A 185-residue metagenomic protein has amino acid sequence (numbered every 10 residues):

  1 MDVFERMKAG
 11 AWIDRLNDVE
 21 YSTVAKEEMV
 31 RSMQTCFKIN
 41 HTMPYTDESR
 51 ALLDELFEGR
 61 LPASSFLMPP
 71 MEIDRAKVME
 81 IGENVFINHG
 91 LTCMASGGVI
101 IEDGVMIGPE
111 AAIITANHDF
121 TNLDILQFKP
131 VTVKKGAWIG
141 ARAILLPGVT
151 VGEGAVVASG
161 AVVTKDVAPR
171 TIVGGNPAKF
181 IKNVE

Functional and structural regions predicted by a protein language model:
M1-A63, A178-I181: Terminal amphipathic alpha-helical/low-complexity segments used for targeting or macromolecular assembly
V3, A9, D119, Q127 (+3 more regions): Glycine-rich, flexible loop/turn motifs
E20, F37, H41, P69 (+2 more regions): Conserved short-loop catalytic and cofactor-binding motifs
L56, M79-I81: Short, T/G/N/S-enriched strand-turn elements that build extracellular solenoid repeat scaffolds
E58, D74, T121, I181-K182: Generic, ordered loop/turn and secondary-structure boundary motif
R60, K165, N183-E185: Short alpha-helix boundary/capping motifs
A63, M68-P69, D74-R75, G82-E83 (+14 more regions): Left-handed beta-helix
N117-D119, L123-I125, V149, N183-V184: Conserved catalytic-core motifs of eukaryotic protein kinase domains, centered on the activation segment
